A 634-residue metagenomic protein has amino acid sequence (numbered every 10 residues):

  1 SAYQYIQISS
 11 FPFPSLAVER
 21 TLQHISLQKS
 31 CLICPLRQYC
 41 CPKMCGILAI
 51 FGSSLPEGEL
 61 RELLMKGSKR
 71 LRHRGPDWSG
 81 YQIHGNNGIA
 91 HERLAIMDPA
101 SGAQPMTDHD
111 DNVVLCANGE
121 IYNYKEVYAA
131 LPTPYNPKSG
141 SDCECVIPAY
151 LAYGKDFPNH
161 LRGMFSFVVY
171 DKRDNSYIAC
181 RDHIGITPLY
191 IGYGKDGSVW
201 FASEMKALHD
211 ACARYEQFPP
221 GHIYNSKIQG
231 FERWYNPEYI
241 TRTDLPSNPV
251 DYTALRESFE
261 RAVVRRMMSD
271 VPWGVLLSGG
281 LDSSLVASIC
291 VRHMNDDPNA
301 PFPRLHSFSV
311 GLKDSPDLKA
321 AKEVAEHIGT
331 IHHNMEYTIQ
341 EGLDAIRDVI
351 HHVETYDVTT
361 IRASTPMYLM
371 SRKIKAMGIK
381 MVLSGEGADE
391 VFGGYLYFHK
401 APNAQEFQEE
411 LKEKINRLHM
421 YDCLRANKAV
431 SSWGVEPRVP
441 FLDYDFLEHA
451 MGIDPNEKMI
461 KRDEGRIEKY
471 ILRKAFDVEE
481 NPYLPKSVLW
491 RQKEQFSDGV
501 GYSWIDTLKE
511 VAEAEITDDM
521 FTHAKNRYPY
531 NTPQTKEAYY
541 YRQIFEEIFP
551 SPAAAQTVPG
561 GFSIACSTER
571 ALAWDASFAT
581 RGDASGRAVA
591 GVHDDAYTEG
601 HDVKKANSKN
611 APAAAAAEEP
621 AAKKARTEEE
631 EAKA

Functional and structural regions predicted by a protein language model:
A2, A17-E19: Acidic, Ala/Val/Gly-enriched low-complexity intrinsically disordered segments
Y3-Y5, H24, Y39: Intrinsic-disorder-associated, low-complexity terminal segments enriched in Asp/Asn/His/Tyr and depleted of Lys/Arg
C31-C34, C40-C41: Cysteine-centered motifs
C40-M44, A376-L383, P402, E406-A634: Adenosyl-5′-phosphate
P42-Y356: Cysteine-centered catalytic environments shared across enzyme families
Y252, V310-I374, Y397-E409, R425-A429 (+3 more regions): ATP-dependent adenylate-handling ligase core
T253-G274, M367, R372-I379, I548 (+2 more regions): Phosphate/ATP-binding catalytic cores across multiple sugar-kinase/actin-like superfamilies, primarily ASKHA
I379-D389, Y395: Short acidic/histidine-rich active-site segments
